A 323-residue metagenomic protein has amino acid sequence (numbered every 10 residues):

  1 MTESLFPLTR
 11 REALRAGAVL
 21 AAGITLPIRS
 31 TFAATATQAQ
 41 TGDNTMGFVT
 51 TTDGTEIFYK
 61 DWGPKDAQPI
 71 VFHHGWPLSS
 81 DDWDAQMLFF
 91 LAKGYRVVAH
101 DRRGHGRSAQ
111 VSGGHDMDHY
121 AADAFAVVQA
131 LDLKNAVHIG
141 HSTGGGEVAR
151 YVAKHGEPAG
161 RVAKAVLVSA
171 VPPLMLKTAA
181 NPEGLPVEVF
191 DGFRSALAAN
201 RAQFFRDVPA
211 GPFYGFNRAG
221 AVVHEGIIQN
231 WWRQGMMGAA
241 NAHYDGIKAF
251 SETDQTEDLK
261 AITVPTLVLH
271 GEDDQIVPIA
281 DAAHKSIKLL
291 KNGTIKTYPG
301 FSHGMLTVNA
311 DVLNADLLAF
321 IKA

Functional and structural regions predicted by a protein language model:
M1-E12, A21: N-terminal secretory signal peptides
I28-T52: C-terminal segment of N-terminal export signals and the immediately downstream linker at the start of the mature
T55-Q110: Conserved HGGG/HGGXW glycine-rich cap/lid loop of the alpha/beta-hydrolase fold
A121-A136: Conserved acidic catalytic loop of the alpha/beta-hydrolase fold
N135-L176: Conserved hydrolase catalytic core segment
P173-L185, S195-K260: Conserved alpha/beta-hydrolase catalytic His-Asp/Glu region
I262, V268-H270: Short beta-strand/loop motif that positions the catalytic acidic residue of the alpha/beta-hydrolase fold
G293-A323: Catalytic active-site module of serine/aspartate enzymes centered on a nucleophile-bearing elbow/loop
